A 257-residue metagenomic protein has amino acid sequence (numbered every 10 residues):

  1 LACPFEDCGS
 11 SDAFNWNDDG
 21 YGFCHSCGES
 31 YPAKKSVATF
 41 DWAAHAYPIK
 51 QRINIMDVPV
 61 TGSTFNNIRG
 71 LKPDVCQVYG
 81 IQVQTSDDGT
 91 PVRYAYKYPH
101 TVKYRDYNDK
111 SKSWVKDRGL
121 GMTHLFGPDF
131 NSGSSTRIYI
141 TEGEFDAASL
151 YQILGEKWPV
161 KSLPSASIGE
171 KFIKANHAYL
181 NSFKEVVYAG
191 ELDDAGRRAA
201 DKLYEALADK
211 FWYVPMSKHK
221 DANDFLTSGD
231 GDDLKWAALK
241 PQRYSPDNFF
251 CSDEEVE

Functional and structural regions predicted by a protein language model:
L1-S11, D19, F23-V102, L125-S134 (+1 more regions): TOPRIM metal-binding catalytic domain and adjacent DNA-binding surface shared by DnaG-type primases
L1-S36, E170-P215, K220, L226: Modules that initiate DNA replication and primer synthesis
A13-N15, L71-Q82, L154-I168: Short, well-structured beta-strand/strand-turn elements
C24, N66, E142, L150 (+2 more regions): Terminal peptide-recognition signature
K50, I55, I68-P73, G155-K157 (+2 more regions): Short, well-ordered coil/turn elements that cap or connect secondary structure elements
V58-P59, G143, A200, P215: Active-site-proximal structural scaffolding
S86-K184, A200: Phosphate-handling DNA/RNA-contact segment within nucleic-acid enzymes
K218-F249: C-terminal functional segments of enzyme domains
